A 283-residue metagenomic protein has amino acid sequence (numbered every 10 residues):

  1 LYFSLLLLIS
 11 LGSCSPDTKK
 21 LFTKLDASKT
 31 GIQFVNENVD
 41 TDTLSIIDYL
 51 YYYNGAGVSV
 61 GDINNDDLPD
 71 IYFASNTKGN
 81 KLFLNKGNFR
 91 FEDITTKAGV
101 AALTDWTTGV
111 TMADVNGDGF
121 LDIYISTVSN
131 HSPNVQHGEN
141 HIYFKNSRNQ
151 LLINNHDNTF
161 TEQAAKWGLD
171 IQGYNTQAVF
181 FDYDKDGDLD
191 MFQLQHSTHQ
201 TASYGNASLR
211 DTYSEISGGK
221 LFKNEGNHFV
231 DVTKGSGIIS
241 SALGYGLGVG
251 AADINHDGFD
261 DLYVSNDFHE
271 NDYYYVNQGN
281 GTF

Functional and structural regions predicted by a protein language model:
L1-K19: Bacterial Sec-dependent N-terminal signal peptides
C14-F283: Beta-propeller-forming repeat regions
